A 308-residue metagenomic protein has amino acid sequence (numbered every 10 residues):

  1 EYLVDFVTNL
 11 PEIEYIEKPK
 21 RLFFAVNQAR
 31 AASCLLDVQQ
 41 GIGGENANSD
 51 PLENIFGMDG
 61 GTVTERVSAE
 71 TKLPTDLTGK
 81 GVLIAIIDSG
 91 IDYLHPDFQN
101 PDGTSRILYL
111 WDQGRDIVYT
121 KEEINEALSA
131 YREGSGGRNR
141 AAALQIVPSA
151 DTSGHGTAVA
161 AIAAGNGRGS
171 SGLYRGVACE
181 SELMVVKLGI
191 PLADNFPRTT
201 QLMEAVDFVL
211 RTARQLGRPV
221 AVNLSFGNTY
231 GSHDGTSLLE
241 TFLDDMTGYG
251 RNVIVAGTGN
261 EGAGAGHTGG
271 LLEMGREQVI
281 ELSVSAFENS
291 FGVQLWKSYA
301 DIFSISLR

Functional and structural regions predicted by a protein language model:
E1-L83, Y93-R106: Autoinhibitory propeptides
T8, Q39, F56, V67-E70 (+10 more regions): Short, well-ordered alpha-helical packing segments
K20-F23, G114, I190, E261: Residue-level detector of flexible, active-site-proximal loop/helix-junction positions within diverse enzyme catalytic
L22, R168, N228: Flexible, active-site-proximal loop/turn residues at the rims of small-molecule/cofactor binding pockets and catalytic
T71-T200, G217-R218, R251, N289 (+1 more regions): Subtilisin-like serine protease catalytic core
I190-L272, R276, F287-S304: Substrate-binding/access-modulating region of protease and related hydrolase catalytic domains
Q278-I280: Short strand-edge motifs at loop-to-beta-strand transitions and within beta-strands of extracellular beta-rich domains
S306-R308: Short, surface-exposed beta-strand/strand-loop-strand elements in extracellular ectodomains
